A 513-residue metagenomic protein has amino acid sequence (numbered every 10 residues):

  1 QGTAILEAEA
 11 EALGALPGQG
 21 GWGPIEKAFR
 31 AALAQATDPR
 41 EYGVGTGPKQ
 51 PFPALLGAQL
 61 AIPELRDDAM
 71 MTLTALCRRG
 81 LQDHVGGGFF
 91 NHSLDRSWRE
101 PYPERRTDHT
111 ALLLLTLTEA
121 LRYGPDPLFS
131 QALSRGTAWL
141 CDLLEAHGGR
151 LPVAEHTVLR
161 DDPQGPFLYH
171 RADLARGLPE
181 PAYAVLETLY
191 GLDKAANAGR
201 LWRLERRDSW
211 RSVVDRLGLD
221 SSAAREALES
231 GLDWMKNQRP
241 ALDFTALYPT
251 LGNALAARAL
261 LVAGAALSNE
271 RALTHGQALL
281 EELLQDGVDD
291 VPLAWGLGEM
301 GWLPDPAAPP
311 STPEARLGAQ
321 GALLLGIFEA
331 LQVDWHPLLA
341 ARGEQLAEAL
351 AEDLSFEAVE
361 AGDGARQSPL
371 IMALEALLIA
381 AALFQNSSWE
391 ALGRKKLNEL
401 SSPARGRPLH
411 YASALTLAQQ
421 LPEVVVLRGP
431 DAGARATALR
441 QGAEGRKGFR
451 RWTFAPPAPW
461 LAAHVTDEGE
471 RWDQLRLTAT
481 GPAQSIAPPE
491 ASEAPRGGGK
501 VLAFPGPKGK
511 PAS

Functional and structural regions predicted by a protein language model:
Q1-L255, A259, A263-A265, A294-L297 (+2 more regions): Replace the tail clause
P63, L121, G264-S268, L331-W335 (+2 more regions): Short coil/turn linking the two alpha-helices of tandem helical-hairpin repeats
R66, S130, L273, A340 (+1 more regions): TPR-repeat structural position
F89, L113, L260, A272 (+5 more regions): Extended, hydrophobic alpha-helical segments in both membrane/secreted and soluble proteins
T116, A259, G326, A376-I379: "A position-specific structural signal for the A-helix of alpha-solenoid helical repeats
D142-E145, N253, Q285-G321, F328 (+1 more regions): Long, polar/charge-rich, low-hydrophobicity segments
